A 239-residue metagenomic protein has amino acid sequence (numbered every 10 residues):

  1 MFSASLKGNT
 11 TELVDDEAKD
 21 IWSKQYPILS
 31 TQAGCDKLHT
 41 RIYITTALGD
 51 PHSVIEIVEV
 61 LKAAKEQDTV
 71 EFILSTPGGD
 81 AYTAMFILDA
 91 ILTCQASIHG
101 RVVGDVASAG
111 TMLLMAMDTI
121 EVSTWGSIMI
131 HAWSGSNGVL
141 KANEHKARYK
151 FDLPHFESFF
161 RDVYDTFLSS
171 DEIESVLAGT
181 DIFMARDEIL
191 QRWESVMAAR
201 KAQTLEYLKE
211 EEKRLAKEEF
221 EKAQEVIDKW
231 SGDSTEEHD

Functional and structural regions predicted by a protein language model:
M1-D239: N-terminal organellar transit peptides
